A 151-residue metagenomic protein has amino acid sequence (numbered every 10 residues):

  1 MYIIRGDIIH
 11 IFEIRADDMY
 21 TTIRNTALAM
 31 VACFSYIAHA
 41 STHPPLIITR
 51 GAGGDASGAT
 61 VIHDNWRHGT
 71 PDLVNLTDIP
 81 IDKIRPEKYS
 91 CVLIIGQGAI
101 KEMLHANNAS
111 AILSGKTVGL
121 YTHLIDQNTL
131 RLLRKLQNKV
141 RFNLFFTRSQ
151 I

Functional and structural regions predicted by a protein language model:
D18-A27: Bacterial N-terminal signal peptides that target proteins for export
V31-H39: Hydrophobic h-region of N-terminal signal peptides that target proteins for export in Gram-negative bacteria
S41-A99: N-terminal pre-catalytic "stem/leader" segment of glycosyltransferase-like enzymes
P86, L130-R141: A conserved, positively charged/aromatic
I94-I112, N128: An aromatic- and histidine-rich active-site surface loop
I100-K101, G115-R131: A short, histidine- and acid-enriched strand-loop-helix "catalytic/donor-clamping" loop that lines the nucleotide-sugar
L113-K116, V140-R141: A short helix->loop->beta-strand "cap" motif at the edges of active sites that frequently abuts
N128-L130, R141-I151: A short, active-site helix/loop in glycosyltransferases that binds the activated sugar's phosphate group
